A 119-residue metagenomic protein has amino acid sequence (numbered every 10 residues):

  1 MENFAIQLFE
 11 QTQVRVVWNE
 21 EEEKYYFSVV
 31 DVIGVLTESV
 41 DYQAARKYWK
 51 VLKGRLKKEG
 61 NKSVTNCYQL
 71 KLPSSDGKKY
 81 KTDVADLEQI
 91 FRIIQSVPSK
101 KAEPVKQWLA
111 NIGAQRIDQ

Functional and structural regions predicted by a protein language model:
M1-Q119: An anion-engaging/catalytic patch
